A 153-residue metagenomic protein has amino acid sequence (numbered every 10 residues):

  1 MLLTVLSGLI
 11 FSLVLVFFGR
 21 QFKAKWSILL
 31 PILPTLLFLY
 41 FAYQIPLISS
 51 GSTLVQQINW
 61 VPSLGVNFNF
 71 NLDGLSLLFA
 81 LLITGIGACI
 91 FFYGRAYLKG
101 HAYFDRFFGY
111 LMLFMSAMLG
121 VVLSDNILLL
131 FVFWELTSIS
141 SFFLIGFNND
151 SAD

Functional and structural regions predicted by a protein language model:
M1, V66-N67, L119, L128: A generic hydrophobic-helix recognition signal that picks specific residues within alpha-helical hydrophobic
M1-S7, G74-T84, I127-S140: Structural signature of hydrophobic alpha-helical transmembrane segments
L2-L3, L13-G109: Transmembrane helix-loop-helix hairpins at membrane boundaries of multipass inner-membrane proteins
G8-V14, L113-M118: Hydrophobic, membrane-inserted alpha-helices
L9, A88, R95, N126 (+1 more regions): Gly/Ser/Thr-rich helix-start
F11, L33, I86, F114 (+1 more regions): Transmembrane alpha-helical core residues of multi-pass small-molecule transporters, especially secondary transporters
F107-D153: Alpha-helical multi-pass transmembrane bundles of energy-transducing inner-membrane proteins
